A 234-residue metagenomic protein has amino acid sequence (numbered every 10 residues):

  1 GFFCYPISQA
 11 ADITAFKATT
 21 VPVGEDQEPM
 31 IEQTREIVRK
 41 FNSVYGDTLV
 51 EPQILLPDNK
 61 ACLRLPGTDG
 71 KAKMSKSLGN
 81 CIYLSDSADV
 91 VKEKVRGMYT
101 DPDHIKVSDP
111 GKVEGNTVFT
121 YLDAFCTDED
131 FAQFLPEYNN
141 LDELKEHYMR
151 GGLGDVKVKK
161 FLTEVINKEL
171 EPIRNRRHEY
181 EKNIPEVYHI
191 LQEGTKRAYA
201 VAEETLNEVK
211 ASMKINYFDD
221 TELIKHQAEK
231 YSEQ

Functional and structural regions predicted by a protein language model:
G1-A11: Internal, well-ordered alpha/beta segment that forms a basic, Gly-enriched binding/recognition surface
A10-T19: Acidic/polar active-site rim loop that often engages polyanionic ligands
P29, R35-Q234: Conserved nucleotide- and phosphate/pyrophosphate-binding catalytic cores in adenylate/nucleotidyl-handling enzymes
